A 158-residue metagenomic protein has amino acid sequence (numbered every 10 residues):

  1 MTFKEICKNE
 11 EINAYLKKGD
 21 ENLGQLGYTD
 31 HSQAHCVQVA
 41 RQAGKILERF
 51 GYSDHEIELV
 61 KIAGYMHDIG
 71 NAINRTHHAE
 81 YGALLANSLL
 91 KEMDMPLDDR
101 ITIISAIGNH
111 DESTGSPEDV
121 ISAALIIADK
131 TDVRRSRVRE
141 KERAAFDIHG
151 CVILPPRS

Functional and structural regions predicted by a protein language model:
M1-A14: Non-catalytic interface/linker regions that flank or bridge core catalytic/transmembrane domains
I12-L16, E56-I57: Acidic-glycine-rich active-site phosphate/pyrophosphate-binding loop
D20-T29: Short hinge/gating elements
G24-Q25, H35, E48-S158: Divalent metal-dependent catalytic cores for phosphoryl transfer on phosphate-bearing substrates
S32: Switch/coupling sub-region of P-loop NTPases
Q38, Q42-I46: N-terminal low-complexity or amphipathic/hydrophobic leaders
